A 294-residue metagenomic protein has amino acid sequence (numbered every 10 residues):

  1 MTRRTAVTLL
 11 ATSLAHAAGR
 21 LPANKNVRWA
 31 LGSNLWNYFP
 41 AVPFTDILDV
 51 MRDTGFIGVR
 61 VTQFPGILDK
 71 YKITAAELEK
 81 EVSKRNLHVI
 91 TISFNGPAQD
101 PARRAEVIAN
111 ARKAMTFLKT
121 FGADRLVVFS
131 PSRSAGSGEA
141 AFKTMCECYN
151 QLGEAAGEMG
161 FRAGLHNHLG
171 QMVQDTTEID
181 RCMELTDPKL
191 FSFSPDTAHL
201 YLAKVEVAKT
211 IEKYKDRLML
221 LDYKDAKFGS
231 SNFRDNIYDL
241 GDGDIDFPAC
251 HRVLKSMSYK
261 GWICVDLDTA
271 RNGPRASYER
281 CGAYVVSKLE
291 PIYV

Functional and structural regions predicted by a protein language model:
A6-A30, F39-G55, T176-P195, Y201-V294: Histidine-acidic metal/acid-base catalytic patches
L10-N24, E81-K84, D100-F193, L202 (+1 more regions): Active-site acidic/histidine proton-transfer and metal-coordination neighborhood in alpha/beta enzyme cores
W29-S33, V59-V61, V89-F94, L126-V128 (+4 more regions): Hydrophobic faces of well-ordered beta-strands that scaffold small-molecule active sites in alpha/beta enzyme cores
L31-V42, G96-I108, G138-E139: Active-site mouth loops of central-metabolism enzymes
N34-W36, T62-G66, F94-P97, P131-R133 (+4 more regions): Active-site beta-loop-alpha junctions enriched in small/polar residues
R60-E79, R133-G136: Glycine-rich, proline-tolerant flexible connector loops at the mouths of alpha/beta enzymes
A75-P101: Mid-chain, structured segments of secreted extracytoplasmic proteins
